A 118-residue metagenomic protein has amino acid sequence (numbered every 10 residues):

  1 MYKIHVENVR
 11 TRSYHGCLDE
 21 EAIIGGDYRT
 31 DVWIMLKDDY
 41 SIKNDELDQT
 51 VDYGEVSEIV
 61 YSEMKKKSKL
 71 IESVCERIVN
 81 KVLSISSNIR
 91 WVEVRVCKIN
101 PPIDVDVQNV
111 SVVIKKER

Functional and structural regions predicted by a protein language model:
M1-R118: N-terminal, polar/charged subdomain of small-to-medium soluble alpha/beta proteins
